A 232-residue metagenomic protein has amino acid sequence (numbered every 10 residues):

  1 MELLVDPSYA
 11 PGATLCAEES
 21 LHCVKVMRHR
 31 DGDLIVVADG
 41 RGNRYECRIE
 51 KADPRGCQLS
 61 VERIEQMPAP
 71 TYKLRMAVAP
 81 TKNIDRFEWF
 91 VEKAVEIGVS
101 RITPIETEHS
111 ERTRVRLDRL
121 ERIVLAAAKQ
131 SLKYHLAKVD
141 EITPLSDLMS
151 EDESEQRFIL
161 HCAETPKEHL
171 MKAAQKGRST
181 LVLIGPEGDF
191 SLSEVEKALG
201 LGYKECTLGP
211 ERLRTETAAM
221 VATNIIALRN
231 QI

Functional and structural regions predicted by a protein language model:
M1-M67, D118: N-terminal positively charged helical leader segments and presequences
P7, A17-E18, G40, P80 (+3 more regions): Fold-independent oxyanion-binding glycine-rich loops and adjacent beta-strand/coil segments at enzyme active sites
P11, D31-D33, N43-Y45, R55-C57 (+5 more regions): A generic structural signal for short beta-strands and their flanking turns/coil linkers
L59, L136-D140, E205: Generic structural signal for residues in well-ordered beta-strands
Q66-F158: RNA substrate-binding interface of SAM-dependent RNA methyltransferases
R157-K197, L201-L208: Active-site/ligand-binding-proximal alpha/beta "capping" segment
L192-I232: Structured adenosyl-cofactor binding patch, chiefly the S-adenosyl-L-methionine
